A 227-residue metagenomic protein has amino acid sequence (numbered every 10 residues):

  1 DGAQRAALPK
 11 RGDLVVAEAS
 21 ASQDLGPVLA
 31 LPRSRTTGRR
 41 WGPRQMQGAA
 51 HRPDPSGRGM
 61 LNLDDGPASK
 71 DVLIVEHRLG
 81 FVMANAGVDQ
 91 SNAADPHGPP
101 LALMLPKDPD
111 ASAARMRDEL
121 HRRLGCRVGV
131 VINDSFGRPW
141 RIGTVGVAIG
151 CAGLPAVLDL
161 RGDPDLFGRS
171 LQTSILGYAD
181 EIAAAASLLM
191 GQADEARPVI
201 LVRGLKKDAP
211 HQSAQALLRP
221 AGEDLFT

Functional and structural regions predicted by a protein language model:
D1-T227: N-terminal and secondary-structure boundary signal
